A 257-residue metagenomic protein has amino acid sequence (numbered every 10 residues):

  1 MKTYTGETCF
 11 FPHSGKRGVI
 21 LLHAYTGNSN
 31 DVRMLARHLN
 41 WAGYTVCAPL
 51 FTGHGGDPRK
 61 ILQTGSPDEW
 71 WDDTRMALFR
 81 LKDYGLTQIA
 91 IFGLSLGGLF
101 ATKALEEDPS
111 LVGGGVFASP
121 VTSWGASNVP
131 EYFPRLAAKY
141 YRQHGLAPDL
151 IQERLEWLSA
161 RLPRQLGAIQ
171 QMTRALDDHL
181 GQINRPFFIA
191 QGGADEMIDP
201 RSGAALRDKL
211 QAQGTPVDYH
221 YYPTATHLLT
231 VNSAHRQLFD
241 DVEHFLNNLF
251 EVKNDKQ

Functional and structural regions predicted by a protein language model:
L35, R185, D199-K209: Short alpha-helix in the alpha/beta-hydrolase fold that links the catalytic acid
N40-R59: Conserved alpha/beta-hydrolase
D57-L86: Catalytic nucleophile-loop/oxyanion-hole region of alpha/beta-hydrolase and closely related hydrolase-like folds
G93-G97, A101: Gly/Ala-rich beta-loop-alpha elbow adjacent to hydrolase catalytic centers
G115-G125: Active-site nucleophile loop of the alpha/beta-hydrolase fold
I183, I189-Q191, D195: Short beta-strand/loop motif that positions the catalytic acidic residue of the alpha/beta-hydrolase fold
A204-L228, H235: Catalytic histidine neighborhood in serine/cysteine hydrolases with alpha/beta-hydrolase-type architecture
T224-Q257: Catalytic active-site module of serine/aspartate enzymes centered on a nucleophile-bearing elbow/loop
